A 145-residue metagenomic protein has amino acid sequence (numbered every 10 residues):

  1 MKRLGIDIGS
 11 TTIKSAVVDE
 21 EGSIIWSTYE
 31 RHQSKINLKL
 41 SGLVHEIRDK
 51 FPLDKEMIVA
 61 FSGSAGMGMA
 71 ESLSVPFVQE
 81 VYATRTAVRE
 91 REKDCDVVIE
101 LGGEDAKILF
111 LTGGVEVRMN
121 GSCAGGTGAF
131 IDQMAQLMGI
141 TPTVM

Functional and structural regions predicted by a protein language model:
R3-D7, I58-A60, D94-I99: Short glycine-aspartate micro-motif
R3-L38, G42, E116-V117, G121: Short glycine-rich, Thr/Ser-proximal phosphate-binding strand/loop in the N-terminal lobe of ATP-dependent enzymes
D7-T11, G63-S64, L101-D105, T127: A short acidic Gly-Thr/Ser loop motif
Y29-H32, R48-Y82, L109-R118: Short beta-strand-loop/turn "lid" adjacent to the catalytic site in phosphate-handling enzymes
K35, G113-M145: Glycine-rich phosphate-binding loop plus the immediately following alpha-helix
E46-K50, R91, V98, L137-T141: Change "in soluble alpha/beta enzymes" to "in soluble alpha/beta proteins
E71, V88-K93, F110-G113, L137-M138: Alpha-helix C-terminal capping segments
E80-I99: Active-site cofactor/substrate anionic-group-binding motifs, chiefly glycine- and Lys/Arg-rich phosphate-binding loops
